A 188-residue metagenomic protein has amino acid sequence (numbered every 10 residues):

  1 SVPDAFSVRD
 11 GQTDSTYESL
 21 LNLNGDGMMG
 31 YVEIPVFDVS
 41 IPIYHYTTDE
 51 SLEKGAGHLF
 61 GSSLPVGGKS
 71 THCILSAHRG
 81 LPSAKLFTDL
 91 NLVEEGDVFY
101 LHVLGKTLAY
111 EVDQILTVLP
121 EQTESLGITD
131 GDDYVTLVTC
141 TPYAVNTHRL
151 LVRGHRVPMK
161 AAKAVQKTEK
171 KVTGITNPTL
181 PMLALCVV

Functional and structural regions predicted by a protein language model:
S1-P178: Solvent-exposed, non-transmembrane regions of membrane-associated and secreted proteins
P178-V188: Selective detector of the "anchor" transmembrane alpha-helix that sits immediately C-terminal
